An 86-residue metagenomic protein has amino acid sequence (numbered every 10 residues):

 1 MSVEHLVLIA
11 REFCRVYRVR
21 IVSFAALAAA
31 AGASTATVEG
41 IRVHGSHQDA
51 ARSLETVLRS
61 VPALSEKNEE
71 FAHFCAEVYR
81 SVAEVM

Functional and structural regions predicted by a protein language model:
M1-M86: FIC/Doc superfamily catalytic core
